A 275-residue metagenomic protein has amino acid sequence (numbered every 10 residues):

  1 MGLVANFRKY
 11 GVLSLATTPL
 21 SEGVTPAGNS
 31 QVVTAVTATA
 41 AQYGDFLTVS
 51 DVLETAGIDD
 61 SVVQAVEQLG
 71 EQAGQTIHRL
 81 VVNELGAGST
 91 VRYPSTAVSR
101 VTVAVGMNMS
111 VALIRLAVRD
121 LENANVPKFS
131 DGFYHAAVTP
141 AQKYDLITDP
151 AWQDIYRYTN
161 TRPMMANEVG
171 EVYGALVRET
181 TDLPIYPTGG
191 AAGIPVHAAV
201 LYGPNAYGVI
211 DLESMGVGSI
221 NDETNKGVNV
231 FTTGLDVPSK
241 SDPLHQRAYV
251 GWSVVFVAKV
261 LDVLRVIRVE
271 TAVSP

Functional and structural regions predicted by a protein language model:
M1-D45: Assembly/oligomerization interface modules of large self-assembling protein complexes
M1-T17, T90, V111-T159: Short, low-complexity, charged/polar segments at coil/turn and helix-coil boundaries
S30-G57, G218-K226: Short acidic, glycine/tyrosine-flanked loop/strand segments centered on an H-E-D-like triad
T39-A40, P127-S130, D242: Solvent-exposed alpha-helices and their adjacent loops that cap or buttress functional pockets in soluble metabolic
D51, V138-Q142, V254: Short, structured patches in soluble enzyme cores that scaffold and shape functional sites
L53-K128, A141-Q142: Alpha-helical scaffold segments that mediate packing/assembly in large oligomeric complexes
V103-R119, D145-P275: Sequence/fold signature of self-assembling virion shell proteins
